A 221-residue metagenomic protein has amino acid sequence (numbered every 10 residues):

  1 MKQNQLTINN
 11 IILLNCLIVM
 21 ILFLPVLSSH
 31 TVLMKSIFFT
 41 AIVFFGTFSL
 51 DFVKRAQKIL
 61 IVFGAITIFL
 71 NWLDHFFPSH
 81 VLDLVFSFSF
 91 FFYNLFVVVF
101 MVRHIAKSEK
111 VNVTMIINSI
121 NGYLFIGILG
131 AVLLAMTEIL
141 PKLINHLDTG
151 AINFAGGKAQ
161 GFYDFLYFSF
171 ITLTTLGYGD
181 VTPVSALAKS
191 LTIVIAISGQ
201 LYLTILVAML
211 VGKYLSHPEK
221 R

Functional and structural regions predicted by a protein language model:
M1-L14, F52-A56: N-terminal membrane topogenic signal
L6-L22, I61-T67: Alpha-helical transmembrane segments
L22-L33, G46-K54, F76-H80: Short, hydrophobic transmembrane alpha-helix segments
L24-T40, I61, D83-L95, Y163-F168: Structural signature of hydrophobic alpha-helical transmembrane segments
S28-V32, G130-F165: Outer-pore turret/helix-boundary of cation channels
R55-I66, D83-F91, V111-N121: Cytoplasmic-side transmembrane-helix entry/capping segments in multi-pass membrane proteins
V98-L143: Pore-domain transmembrane helices of cation channels
Y163-K220: Pore domain of cation channels
